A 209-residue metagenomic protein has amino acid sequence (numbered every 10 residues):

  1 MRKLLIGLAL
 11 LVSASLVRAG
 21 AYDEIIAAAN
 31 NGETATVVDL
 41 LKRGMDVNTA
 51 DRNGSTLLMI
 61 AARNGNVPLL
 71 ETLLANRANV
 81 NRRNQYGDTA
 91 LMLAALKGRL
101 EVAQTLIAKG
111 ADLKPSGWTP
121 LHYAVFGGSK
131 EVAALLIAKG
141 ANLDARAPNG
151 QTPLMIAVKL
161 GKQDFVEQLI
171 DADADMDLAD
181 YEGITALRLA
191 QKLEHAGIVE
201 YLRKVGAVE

Functional and structural regions predicted by a protein language model:
L4, L8, V17-R43, R52-S55 (+5 more regions): Intrinsically disordered, low-complexity regulatory segments in ankyrin-centric signaling systems
A27-G32, I60-N66, L93-R99, Y123-S129 (+2 more regions): Ankyrin repeat A-helix N-terminal signature
E33-L41, N66-L74, R99-I107, S129-I137 (+2 more regions): Ankyrin repeat structural motif
A50, R83, L113-G117, R146 (+1 more regions): Ankyrin-repeat boundary/linker signal
M176-E209: Leucine-rich solenoid repeat scaffolds
